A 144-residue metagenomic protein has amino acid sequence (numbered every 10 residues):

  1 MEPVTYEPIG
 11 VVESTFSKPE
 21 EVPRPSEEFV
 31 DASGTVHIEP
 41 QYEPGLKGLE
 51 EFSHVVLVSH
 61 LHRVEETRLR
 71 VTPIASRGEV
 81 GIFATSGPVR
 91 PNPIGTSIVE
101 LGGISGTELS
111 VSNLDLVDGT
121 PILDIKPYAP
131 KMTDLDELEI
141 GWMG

Functional and structural regions predicted by a protein language model:
M1-G144: Glycine-rich, low-complexity intrinsically disordered segments
